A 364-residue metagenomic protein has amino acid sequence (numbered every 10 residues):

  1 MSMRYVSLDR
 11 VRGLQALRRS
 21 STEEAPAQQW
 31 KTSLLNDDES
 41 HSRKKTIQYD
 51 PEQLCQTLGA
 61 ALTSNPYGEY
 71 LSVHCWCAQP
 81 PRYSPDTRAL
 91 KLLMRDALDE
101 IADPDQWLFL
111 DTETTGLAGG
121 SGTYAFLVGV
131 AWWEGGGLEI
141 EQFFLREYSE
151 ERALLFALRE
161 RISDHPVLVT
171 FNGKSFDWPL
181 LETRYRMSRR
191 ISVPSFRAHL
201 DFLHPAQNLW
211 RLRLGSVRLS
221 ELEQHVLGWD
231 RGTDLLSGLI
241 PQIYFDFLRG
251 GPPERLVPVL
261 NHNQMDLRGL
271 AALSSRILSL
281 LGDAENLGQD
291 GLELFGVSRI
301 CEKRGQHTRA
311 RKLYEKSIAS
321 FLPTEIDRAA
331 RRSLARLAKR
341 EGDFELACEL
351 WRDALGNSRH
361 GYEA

Functional and structural regions predicted by a protein language model:
M1-P104: N-terminal accessory regions of nucleic-acid-interacting proteins
D96-V167: Conserved RNase H-like, two-metal-ion catalytic cores of nucleic-acid enzymes
G137-E221, H225-W229: Conserved DEDDh/DEDDy metal-dependent 3′-5′ exonuclease domain
N208, L214-G288, F295: Acidic, Mg2+-coordinating catalytic module of metal-dependent nucleases/exonucleases that use a two-metal-ion mechanism
V297, S333-L334, A354, A364: Structural register within alpha-helical repeat arrays
